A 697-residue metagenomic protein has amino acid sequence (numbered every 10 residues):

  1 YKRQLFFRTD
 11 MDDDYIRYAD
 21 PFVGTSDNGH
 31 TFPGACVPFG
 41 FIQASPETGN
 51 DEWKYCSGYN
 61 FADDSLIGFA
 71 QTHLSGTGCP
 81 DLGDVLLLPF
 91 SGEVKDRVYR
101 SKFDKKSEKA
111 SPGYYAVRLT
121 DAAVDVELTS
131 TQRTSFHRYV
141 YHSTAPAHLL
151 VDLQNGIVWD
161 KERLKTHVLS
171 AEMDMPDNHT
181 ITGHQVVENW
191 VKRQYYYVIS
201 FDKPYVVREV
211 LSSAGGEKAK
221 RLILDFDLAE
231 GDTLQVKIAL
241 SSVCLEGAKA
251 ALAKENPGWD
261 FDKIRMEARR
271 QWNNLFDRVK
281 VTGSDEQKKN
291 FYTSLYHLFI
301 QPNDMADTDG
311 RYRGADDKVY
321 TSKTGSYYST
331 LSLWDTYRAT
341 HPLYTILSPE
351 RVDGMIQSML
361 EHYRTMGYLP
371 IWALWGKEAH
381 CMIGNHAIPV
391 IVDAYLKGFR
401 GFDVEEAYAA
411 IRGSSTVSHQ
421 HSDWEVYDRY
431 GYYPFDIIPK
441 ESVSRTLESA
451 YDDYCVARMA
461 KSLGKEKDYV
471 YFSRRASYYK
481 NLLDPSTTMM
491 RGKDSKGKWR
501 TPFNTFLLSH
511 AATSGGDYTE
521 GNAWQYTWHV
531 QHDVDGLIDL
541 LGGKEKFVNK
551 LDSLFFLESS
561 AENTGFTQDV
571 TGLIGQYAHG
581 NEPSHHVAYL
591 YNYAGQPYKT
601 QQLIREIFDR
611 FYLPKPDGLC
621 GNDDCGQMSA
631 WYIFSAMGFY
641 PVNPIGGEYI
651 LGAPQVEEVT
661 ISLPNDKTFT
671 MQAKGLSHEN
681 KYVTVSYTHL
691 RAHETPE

Functional and structural regions predicted by a protein language model:
Y1-Q4, V685-E697: Conserved small/polar residues in nucleotide/adenosyl-binding loops
F6-H341, T345-P389, Y395-L447, C455-N481 (+7 more regions): Accessory carbohydrate-recognition regions in carbohydrate-active enzymes
D452: ATP-dependent phospho-/nucleotidyl transfer catalytic cores
Y682: Extracellular attachment/recognition segments
